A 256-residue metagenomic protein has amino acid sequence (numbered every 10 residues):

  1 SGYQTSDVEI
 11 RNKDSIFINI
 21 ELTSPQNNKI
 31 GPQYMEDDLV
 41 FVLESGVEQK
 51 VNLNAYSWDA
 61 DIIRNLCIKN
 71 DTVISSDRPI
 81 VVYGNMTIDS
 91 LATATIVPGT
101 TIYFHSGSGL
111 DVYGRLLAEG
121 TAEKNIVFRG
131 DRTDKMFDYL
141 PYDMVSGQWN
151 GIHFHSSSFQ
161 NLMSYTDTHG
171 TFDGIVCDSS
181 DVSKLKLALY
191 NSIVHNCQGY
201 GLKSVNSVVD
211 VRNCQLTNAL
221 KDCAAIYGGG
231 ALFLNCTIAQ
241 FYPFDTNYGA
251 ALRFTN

Functional and structural regions predicted by a protein language model:
G2-N256: Beta-strand/loop edge motif enriched in small/polar residues
